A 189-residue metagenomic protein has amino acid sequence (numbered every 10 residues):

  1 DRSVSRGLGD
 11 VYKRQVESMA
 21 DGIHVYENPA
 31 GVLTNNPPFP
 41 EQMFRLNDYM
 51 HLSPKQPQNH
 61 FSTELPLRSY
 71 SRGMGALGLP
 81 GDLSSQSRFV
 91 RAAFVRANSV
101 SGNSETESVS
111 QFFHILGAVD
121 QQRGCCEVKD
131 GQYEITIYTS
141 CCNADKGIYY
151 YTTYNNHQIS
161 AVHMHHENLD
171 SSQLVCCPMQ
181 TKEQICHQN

Functional and structural regions predicted by a protein language model:
D1-Q15: Single conserved hydrophobic/aromatic residue that forms the stacking wall/gate of nucleotide- or nucleobase-binding
G9-D10, E17-G22, P29, N143-K146: Short acidic-glycine loop/turn motifs at beta-strand connectors
Y26, G31-N189: C-terminus-biased signal that marks the final domain/tail of proteins
